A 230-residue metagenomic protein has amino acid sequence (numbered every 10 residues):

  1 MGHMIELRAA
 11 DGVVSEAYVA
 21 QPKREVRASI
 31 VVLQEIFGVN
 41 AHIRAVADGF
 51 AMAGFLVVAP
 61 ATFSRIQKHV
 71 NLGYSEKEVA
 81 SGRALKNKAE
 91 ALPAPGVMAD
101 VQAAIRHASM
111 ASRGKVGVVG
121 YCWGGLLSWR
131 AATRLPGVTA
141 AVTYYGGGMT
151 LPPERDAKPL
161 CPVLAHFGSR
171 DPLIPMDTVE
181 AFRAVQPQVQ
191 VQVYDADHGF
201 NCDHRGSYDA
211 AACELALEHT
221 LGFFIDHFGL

Functional and structural regions predicted by a protein language model:
M1-L230: N-terminal cap/leader regions of alpha/beta-hydrolase-fold enzymes, predominantly small-molecule hydrolases
